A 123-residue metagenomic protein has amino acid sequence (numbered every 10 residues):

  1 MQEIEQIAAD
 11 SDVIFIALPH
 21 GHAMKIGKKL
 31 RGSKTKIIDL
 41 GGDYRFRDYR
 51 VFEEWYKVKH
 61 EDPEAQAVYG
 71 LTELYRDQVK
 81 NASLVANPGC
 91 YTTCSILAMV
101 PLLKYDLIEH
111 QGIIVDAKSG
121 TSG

Functional and structural regions predicted by a protein language model:
M1-G123: N-terminal Rossmann-like NAD(P) cofactor-binding subdomain of oxidoreductases, focused on the glycine-rich
